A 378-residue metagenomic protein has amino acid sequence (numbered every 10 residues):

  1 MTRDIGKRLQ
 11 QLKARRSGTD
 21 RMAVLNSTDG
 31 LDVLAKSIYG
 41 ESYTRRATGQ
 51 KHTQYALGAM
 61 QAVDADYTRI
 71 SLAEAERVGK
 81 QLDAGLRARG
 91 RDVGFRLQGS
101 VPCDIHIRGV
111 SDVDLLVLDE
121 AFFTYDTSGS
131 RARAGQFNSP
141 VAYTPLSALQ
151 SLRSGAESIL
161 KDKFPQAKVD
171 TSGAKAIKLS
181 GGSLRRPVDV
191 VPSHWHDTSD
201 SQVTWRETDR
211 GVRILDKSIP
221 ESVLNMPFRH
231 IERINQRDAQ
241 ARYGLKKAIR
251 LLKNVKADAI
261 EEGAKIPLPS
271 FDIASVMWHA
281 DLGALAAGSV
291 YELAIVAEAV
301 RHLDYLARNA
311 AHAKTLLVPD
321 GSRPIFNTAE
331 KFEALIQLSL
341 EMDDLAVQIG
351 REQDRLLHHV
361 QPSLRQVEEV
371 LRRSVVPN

Functional and structural regions predicted by a protein language model:
M1-R96, P102-V110, F122-S139, L317-R323 (+1 more regions): N-terminal regions immediately upstream of nucleotidyltransferase
D29-Y39, R108-V117, V203-V212, F228-I234: Short, mixed-charge, low-aromatic patches
L72, E76, A142-Y305, R372-P377: Catalytic cores of NTP-dependent nucleotidyl/adenyl transfer enzymes across multiple folds
D92-C103, K163-G173: A short acidic/basic microdomain associated with nuclease active sites
S100-E120, K178-V191: Histidine-centered divalent-metal-coordination microenvironment in nucleic-acid enzymes
L115-F123, S147, R153: Internal, well-ordered alpha/beta segment that forms a basic, Gly-enriched binding/recognition surface
R133-S147, R210-M226, R308-S322, P362-Q366: Short secondary-structure transition/capping segments
N254, A259-G263, L268-P269, D281-N378: Terminal, contiguous helix-loop blocks that mediate binding/assembly
